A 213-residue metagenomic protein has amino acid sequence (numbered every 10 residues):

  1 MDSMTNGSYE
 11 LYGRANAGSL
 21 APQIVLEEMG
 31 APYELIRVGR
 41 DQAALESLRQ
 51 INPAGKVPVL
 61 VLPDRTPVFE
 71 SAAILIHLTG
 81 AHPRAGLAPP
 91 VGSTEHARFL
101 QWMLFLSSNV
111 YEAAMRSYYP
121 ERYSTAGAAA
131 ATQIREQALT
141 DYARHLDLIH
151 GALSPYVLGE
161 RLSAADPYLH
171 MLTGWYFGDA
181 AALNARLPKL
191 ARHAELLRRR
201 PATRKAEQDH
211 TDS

Functional and structural regions predicted by a protein language model:
D2-Q133: GST-like domain detector, emphasizing the conserved glutathione-binding G-site in the N-terminal thioredoxin-like
G39-D41, S163, T211: Conserved beta-strand edge residues that scaffold enzyme active sites
L60, A72, T140-Y142, A202: Aromatic-glycine hotspot motif
T79, L172-T173, E207: Active-site-flanking alpha-helical
R84, G151-R161, P201-E207: Surface-exposed helix-capping loop/turn segments at secondary-structure junctions
M103-L196: GST-like fold's C-terminal all-alpha helical module
K189-S213: Long hydrophobic alpha-helical segments typical of transmembrane helices together with their membrane-interfacial
